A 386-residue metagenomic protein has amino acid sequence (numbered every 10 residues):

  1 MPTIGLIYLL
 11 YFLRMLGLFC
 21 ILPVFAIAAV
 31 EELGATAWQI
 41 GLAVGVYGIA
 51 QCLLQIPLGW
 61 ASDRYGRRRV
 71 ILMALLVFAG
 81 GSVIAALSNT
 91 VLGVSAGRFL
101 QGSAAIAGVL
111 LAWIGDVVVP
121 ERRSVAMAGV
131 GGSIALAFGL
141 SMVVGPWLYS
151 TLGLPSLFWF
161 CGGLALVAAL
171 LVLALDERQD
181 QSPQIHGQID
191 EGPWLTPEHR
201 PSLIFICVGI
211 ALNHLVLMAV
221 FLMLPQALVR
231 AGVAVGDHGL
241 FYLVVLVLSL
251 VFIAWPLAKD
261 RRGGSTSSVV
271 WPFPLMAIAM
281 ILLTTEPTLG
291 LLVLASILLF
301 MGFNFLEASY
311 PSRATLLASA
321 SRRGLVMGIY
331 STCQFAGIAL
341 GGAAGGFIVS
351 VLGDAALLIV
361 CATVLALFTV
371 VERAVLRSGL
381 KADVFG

Functional and structural regions predicted by a protein language model:
M1, E177-G209: Juxtamembrane intracellular "pre-TM" segments in multi-pass secondary transporters
G48-I56, F138-G139, L246-A254, I338-A339: Residue-level signature of mid-helix packing/kink "hotspots" within the transmembrane helices of 12-pass Major
L53-N89: Conserved MFS/SLC helix-loop-helix module at the cytosolic interface between two early adjacent transmembrane helices
Q55-G66, V251-S265, V349: Helix-to-loop junctions at the C-terminal end of transmembrane segments in multipass secondary transporters
G97-I134: Cytoplasmic helix-loop-helix junction between adjacent transmembrane helices in 12-TM secondary transporters
I106-V118, F305-A318: Intracellular juxtamembrane helix-capping segments at the cytosolic ends of symmetry-related transmembrane helices
G163-S182, V371-V375: C-terminal membrane-cytosol helix-exit motif in multi-pass small-molecule transporters
T266-Y310: C-terminal transmembrane helical hairpin of 12-TM major facilitator-type secondary transporters
